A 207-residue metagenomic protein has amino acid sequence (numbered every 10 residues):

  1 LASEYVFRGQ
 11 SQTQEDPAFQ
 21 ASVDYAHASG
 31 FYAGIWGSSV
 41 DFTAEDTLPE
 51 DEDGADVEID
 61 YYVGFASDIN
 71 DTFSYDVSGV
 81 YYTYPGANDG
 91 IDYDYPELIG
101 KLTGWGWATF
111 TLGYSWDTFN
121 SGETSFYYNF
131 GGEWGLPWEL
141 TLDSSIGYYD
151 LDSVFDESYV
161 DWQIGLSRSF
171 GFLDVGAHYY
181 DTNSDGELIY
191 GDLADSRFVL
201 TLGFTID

Functional and structural regions predicted by a protein language model:
L1, A21-H27, Y61-F65, G79 (+4 more regions): Residues on the lipid-exposed face of transmembrane beta-strands in outer-membrane beta-barrel proteins
L1-T43, W107, I146, D207: Short glycine/proline- and aromatic-enriched beta-strand/turn motifs that initiate or cap beta-hairpins
A2-R8, W36-P49, V80-D89, G113-S121 (+2 more regions): Sequence/structural signature of outer-membrane beta-barrel proteins
S11, A28-D92: Surface-exposed loop and membrane-interface regions of Gram-negative outer-membrane beta-barrel proteins
E15-F19, A55-I59, D92-L98, G122-Y128 (+2 more regions): Residues that define the transmembrane beta-barrel architecture of outer-membrane proteins
S29-I35, D71-V77, G106-L112, W138-S144 (+1 more regions): Repeated loop/turn-to-beta-strand initiation elements of outer-membrane beta-barrel proteins
I91-L151: Detector for outer-membrane/organellar transmembrane beta-barrel domains, recognizing the amphipathic beta-strand
I164-L173, Y179, D192-D207: Outer-membrane beta-barrel "beta-signal"
